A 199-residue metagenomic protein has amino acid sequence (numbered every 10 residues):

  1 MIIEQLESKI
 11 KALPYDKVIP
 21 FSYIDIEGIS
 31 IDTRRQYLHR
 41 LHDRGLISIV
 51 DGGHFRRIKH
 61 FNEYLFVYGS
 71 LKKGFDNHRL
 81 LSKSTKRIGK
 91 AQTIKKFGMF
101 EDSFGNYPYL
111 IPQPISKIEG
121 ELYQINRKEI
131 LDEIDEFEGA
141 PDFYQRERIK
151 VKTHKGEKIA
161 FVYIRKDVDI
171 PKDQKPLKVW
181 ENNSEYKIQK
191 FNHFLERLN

Functional and structural regions predicted by a protein language model:
M1-I10: Short alpha-helical segments that sit at the start of domains
I3, G52-H60: Short, cationic-aromatic polyanion-contact patches
E4, R35-Q36, K128: Residue-level marker for well-ordered alpha-helical positions
Y15-I26: Short acidic, hydrophobic short linear motifs in intrinsically disordered regions
D25-S30, K152: Conserved short loop/turn motifs at secondary-structure junctions
I29-R40: Short amphipathic alpha-helical interaction segments
H42, K59-N199: Glycine-aromatic micro-motifs
H42-G52: A short, conserved structural fragment
